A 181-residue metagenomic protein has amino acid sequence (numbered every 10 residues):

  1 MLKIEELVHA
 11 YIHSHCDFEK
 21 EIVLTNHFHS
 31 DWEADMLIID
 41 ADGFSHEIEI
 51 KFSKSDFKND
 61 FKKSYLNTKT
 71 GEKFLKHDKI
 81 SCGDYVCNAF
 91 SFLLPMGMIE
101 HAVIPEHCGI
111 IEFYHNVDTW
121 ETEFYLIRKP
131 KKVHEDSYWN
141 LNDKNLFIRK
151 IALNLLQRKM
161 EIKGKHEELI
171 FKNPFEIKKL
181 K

Functional and structural regions predicted by a protein language model:
M1-S30, I39-D40: Acidic-basic catalytic patches of nuclease active cores, encompassing PD-(D/E)XK and other metal-cofactor nuclease
E6, A10, S14, M96 (+1 more regions): Non-catalytic C-terminal interaction segments of nucleic acid-processing enzymes
D31-A34, D56-F57: Short N-terminal binding/cap micro-motifs at the start of the first secondary-structure element
A34-E47, K51: Active-site beta-strand-loop-beta-strand hairpin of nuclease catalytic cores that positions key catalytic residues
F44, S55-D56, M98, N116-D118: Surface-exposed, flexible loop/turn segments at secondary-structure boundaries
F52-C108: Catalytic cores of nucleic-acid endonucleases
